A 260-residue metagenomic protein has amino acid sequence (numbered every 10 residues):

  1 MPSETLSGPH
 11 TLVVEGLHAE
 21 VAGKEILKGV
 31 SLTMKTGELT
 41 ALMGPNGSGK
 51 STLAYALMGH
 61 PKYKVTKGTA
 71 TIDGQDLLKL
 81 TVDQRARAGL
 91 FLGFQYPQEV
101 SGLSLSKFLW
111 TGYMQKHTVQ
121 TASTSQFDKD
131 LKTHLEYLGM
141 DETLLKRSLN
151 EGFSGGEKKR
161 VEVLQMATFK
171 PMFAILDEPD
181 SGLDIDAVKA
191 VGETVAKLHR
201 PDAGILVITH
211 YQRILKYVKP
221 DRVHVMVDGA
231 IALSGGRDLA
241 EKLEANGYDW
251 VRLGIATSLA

Functional and structural regions predicted by a protein language model:
L12-V14, L27-G29: Conserved structural motif at the start of ABC-family nucleotide-binding domains
M43-P45: The feature captures the beta-strand-to-loop junction immediately N-terminal to the Walker
T69-R85, N150: ABC ATPase NBD Q-loop/coupling interface
L92, Y96, G102-T118, D130: Q-loop/switch helix immediately C-terminal to the Walker
M166-A167: ABC ATPase C-loop
E178-P179, D186: Walker B catalytic motif
Y217, M226, A230-L253: Conserved beta-strand-loop-alpha-helix hinge in the C-terminal portion of ABC ATPase nucleotide-binding domains
